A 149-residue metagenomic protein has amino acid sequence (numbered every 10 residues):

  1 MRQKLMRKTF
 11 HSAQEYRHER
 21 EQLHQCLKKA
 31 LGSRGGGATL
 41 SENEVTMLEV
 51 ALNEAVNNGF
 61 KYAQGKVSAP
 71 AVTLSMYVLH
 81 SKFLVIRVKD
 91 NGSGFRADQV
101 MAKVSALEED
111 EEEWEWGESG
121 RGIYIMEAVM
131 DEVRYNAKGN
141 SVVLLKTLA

Functional and structural regions predicted by a protein language model:
M1-R7, F60-A149: Conserved beta-strand-loop-beta-strand hairpin that lines the nucleotide-binding pocket of ATP/GTP-utilizing enzymes
R2-C26: Short beta-to-alpha transition helix within the HATPase_c
Q25, G32-T39, N140-A149: C-terminal/domain-terminus segments
L27-N53, E115-W116: Conserved short strand/loop->alpha-helix "switch" segment adjacent to the catalytic nucleotide/phosphoryl-transfer site
N53, N57, K61: Short alpha-helix lining the ATP-binding pocket of the histidine-kinase-like ATPase
